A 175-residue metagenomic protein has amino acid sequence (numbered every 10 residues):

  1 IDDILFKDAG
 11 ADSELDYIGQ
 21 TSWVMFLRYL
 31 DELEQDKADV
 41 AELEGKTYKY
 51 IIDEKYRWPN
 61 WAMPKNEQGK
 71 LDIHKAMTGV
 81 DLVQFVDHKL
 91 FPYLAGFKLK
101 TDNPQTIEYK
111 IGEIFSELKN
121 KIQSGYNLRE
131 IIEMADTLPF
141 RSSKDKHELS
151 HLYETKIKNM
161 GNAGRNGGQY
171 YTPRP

Functional and structural regions predicted by a protein language model:
I1-P175: Non-catalytic, mostly N-terminal accessory regions of nucleic-acid modification and defense proteins
